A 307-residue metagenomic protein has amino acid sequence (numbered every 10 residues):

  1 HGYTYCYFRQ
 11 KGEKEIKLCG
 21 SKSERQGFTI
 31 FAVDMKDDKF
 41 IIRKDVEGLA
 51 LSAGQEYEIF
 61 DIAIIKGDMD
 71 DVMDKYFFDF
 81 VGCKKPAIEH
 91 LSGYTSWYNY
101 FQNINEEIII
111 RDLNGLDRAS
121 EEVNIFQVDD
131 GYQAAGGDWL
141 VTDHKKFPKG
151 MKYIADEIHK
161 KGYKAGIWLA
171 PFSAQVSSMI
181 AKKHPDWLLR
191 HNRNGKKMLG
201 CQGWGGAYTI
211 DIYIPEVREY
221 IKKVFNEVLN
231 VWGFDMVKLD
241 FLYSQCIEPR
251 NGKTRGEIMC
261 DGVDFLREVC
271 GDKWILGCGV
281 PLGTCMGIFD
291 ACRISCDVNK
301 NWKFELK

Functional and structural regions predicted by a protein language model:
H1-R193: Conserved structural scaffold segments of CAZyme catalytic domains across common CAZy folds
E122-K307: Aromatic- and carboxylate-enriched substrate-binding clefts and catalytic-loop regions of carbohydrate-active enzymes
